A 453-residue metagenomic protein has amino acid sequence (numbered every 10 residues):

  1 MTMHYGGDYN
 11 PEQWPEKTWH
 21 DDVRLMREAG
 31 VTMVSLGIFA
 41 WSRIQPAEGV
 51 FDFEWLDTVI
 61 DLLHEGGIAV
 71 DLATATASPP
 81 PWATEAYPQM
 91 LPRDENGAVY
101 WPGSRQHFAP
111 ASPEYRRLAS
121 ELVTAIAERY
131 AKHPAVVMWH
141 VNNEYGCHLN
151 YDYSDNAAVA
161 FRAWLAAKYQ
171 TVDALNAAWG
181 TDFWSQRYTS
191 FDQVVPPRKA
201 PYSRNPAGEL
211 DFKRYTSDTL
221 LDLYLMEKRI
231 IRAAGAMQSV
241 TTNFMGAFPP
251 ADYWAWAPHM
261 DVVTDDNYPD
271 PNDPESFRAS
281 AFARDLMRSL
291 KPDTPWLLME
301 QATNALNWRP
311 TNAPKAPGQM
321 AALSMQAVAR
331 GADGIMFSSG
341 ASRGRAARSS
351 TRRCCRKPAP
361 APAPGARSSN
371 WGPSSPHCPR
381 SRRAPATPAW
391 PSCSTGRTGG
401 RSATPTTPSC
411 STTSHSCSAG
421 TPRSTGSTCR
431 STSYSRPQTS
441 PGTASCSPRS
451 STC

Functional and structural regions predicted by a protein language model:
M1-Y5, G30-T32, H64-V70, K132-V137 (+6 more regions): Short, well-ordered coil/turn segments that N-cap beta-strands
H4-E16, G37-W55, Y100-S120, N142-N150 (+6 more regions): The substrate-binding groove and active-site-proximal loops of carbohydrate-active enzymes, especially glycoside
G7, M26, V34, L63 (+11 more regions): Conserved, mostly hydrophobic/aromatic
Q13-E28, A119-A125, F244-A257, A316-S324 (+2 more regions): Short, acidic/polar
H20-E28, T32-Y100, T124-A127, M226-A234 (+1 more regions): Aromatic-lined substrate-binding rim segments of carbohydrate-active enzymes
N96-V262, D266-S280: Polysaccharide-binding and catalytic clefts of secreted carbohydrate-active enzymes
F191-V194, G246, A257, D265-C453: Carbohydrate-binding surfaces of carbohydrate-active enzymes
